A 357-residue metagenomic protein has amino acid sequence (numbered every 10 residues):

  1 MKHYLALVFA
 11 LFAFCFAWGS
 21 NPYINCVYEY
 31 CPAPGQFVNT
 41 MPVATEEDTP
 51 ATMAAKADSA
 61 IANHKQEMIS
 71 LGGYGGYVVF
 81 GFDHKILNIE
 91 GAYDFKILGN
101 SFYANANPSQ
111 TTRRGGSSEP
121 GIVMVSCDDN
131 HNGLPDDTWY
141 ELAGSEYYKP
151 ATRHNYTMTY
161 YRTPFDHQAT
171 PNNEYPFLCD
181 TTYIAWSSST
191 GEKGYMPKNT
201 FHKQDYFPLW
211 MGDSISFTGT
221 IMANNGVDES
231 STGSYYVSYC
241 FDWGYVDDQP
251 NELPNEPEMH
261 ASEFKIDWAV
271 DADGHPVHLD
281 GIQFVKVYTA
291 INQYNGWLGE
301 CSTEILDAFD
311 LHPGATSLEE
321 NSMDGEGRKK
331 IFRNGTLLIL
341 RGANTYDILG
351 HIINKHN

Functional and structural regions predicted by a protein language model:
M1-S20, T316-E319, G350, N354-N357: Bacterial Sec-dependent N-terminal signal peptides
W18-G121, A143-A315: A domain-level signal for the mature, folded cores of soluble proteins
I122-M124, N344: Beta-strand signatures of extracellular beta-sandwich domains
S126-N132: Short loop/turn segments immediately following beta-strands, especially the blade-tip and inter-blade linker loops
G133-L142: Tryptophan-centered short beta-strand motifs
L142-A143, H356: Short hydrophobic alpha-helix segments
H312-G342, I352-I353: Residue-level detector of functionally pivotal "anchor" positions at catalytic/ligand-binding pockets or at interdomain
